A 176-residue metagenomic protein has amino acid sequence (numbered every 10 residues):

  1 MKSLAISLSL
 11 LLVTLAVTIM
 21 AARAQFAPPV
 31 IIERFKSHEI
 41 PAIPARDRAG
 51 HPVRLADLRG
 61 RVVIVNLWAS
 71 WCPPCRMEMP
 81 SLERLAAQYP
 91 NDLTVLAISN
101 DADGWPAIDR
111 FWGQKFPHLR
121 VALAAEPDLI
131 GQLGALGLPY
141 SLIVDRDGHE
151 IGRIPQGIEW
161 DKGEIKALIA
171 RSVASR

Functional and structural regions predicted by a protein language model:
M1-L4: Positively charged n-region of N-terminal signal peptides that target proteins for export
S9-A16: Bacterial N-terminal signal peptides
Q25-L55: N-terminal "domain-start" segment that seeds a small globular fold
I40-P41, V63, L138-Y140: Short loop/turn microsegments at loop-to-beta-strand junctions
L55-P73: Short active-site neighborhood of thiol/selenol oxidoreductases, capturing the structured segment around
V63-V65, L96-I98, L142: Conserved hydrophobic packing residues within short motifs/helices of P-loop NTPase cores of ABC-family ATPases
R76-K115, A125-G131: Structural microenvironment flanking redox-active thiols in thiol-disulfide oxidoreductases
R110-H118, A124-R171: Thiol/disulfide oxidoreductase modules built on the thioredoxin-like
